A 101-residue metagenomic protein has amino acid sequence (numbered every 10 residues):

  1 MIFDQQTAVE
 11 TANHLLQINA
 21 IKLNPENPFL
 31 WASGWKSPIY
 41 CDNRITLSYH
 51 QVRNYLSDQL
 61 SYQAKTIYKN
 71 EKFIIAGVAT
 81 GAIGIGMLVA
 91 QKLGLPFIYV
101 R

Functional and structural regions predicted by a protein language model:
M1-I67: Active-site-facing substrate-recognition patch
E10, G84-I85: Short Gly/charged-rich anion-binding patches and loops
L23, N70-K72, I98-Y99: Short, flexible active-site-proximal loops enriched in glycine and acidic residues
G34, I75, F97: Conserved hydrophobic/aromatic pocket- or pore-lining residues that grip, position, or stack substrates in active sites
K36, A79, I83-G84: Gly/Ser/Thr-rich beta-alpha loop segments that engage phosphate groups in nucleotides
N43-R44, V78-G81, R101: Fold-independent oxyanion-binding glycine-rich loops and adjacent beta-strand/coil segments at enzyme active sites
K69-G81: Short glycine-rich phosphate-binding loop at a beta-alpha junction
I85-R101: Short, glycine/charge-rich flexible loops or terminal/linker lids adjacent to PRPP-binding catalytic cores
